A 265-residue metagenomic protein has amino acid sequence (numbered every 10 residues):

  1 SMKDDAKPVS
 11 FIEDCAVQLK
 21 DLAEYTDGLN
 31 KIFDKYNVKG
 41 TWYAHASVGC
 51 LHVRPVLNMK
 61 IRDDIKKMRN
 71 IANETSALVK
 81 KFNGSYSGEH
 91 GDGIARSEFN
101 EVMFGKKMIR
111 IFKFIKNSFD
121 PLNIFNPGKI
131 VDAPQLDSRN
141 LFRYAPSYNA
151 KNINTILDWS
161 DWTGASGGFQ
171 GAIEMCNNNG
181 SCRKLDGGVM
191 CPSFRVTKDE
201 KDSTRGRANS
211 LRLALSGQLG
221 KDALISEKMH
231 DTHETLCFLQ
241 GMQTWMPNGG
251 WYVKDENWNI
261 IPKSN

Functional and structural regions predicted by a protein language model:
S1-A44, G49-G88, G93-R195: Noncatalytic alpha-helical scaffold of FAD-dependent oxidoreductases
F142-N179, R183-N265: Ferredoxin-type iron-sulfur electron-transfer modules in oxidoreductases and energy-metabolism complexes
